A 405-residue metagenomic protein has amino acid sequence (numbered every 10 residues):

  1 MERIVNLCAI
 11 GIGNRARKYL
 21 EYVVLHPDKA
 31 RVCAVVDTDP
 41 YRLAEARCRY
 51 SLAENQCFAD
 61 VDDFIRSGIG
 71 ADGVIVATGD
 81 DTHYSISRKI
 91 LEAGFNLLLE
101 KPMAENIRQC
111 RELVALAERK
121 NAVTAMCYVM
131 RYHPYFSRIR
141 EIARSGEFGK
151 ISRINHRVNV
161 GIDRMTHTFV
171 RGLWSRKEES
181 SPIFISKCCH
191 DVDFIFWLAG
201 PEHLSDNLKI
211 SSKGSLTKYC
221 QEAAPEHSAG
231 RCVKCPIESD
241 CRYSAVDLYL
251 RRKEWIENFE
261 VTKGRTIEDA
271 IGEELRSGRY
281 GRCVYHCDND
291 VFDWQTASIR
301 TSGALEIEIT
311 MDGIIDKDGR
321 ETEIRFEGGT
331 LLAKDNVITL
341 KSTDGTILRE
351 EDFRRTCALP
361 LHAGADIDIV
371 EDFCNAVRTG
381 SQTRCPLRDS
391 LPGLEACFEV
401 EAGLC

Functional and structural regions predicted by a protein language model:
M1-I4, G73-I75, A122, R300-G303 (+4 more regions): C-terminal helix-rich "cap/oligomerization" subdomain common to oxidoreductases
M1-L52: N-terminal Rossmann-like dinucleotide-binding module
G13, L52-L116: Beta-loop-alpha module in the N-terminal Rossmann-like domain of NAD(P)-dependent dehydrogenases, especially those
V76, L99, T124-M126, N155 (+1 more regions): Hydrophobic residues in well-ordered beta-strands that form the structural core
E112-V129, G149-I154: Rossmann-fold dehydrogenase core element
M130-G281: Predominantly a Rossmann-like dinucleotide-binding segment in NAD(P)-dependent oxidoreductases
G214-S215, Y219-I367: NAD(P)-dinucleotide binding in Rossmann-like oxidoreductases
